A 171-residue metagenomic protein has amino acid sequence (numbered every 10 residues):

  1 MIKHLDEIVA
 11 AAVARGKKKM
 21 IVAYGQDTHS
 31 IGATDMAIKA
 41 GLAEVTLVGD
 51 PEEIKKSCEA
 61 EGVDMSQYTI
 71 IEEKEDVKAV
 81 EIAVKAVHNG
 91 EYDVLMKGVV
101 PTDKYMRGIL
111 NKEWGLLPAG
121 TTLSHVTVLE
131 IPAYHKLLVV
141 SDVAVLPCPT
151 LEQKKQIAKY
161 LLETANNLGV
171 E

Functional and structural regions predicted by a protein language model:
M1-E171: Anion-binding alpha/beta catalytic cores of soluble intermediary-metabolism enzymes, centered on
